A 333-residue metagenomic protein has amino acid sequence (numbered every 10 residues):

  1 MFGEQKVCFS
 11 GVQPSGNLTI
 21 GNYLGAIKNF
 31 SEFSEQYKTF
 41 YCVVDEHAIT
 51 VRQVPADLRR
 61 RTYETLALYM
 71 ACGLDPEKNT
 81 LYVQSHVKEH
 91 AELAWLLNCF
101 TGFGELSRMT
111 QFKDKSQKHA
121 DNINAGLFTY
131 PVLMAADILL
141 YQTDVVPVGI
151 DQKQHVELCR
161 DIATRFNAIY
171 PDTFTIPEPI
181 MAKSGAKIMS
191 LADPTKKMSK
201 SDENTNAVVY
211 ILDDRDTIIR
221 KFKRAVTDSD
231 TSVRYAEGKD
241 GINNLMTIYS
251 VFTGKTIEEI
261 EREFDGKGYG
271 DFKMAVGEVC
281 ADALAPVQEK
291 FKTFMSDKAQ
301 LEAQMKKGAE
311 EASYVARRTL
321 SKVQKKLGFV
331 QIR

Functional and structural regions predicted by a protein language model:
F2-A136, K292: N-terminal Rossmann-like or analogous alpha/beta NTP/dinucleotide-binding catalytic cores that position adenine
V12-P14, D45-H47, D144-V145, D202 (+1 more regions): Short, histidine-centered active-site or binding-site loop motifs used for metal coordination, general acid-base
I20-N22, Q154, R160-R333: Conserved nucleotide- and phosphate/pyrophosphate-binding catalytic cores in adenylate/nucleotidyl-handling enzymes
K38, F103-S107, L140-P147, V251-I260 (+1 more regions): Short helix-capping/linker segments at secondary-structure and domain boundaries
D45-E46, A135-L139, P194, V251-G254: Short connector loops/turns at beta-strand edges and beta->alpha or beta->beta junctions
L66, G73, T101-G104, T143 (+2 more regions): A generic secondary-structure signal for well-formed alpha-helical elements
Q111-F166, Y170, S190: Internal, conserved structured core segments that host functional sites
